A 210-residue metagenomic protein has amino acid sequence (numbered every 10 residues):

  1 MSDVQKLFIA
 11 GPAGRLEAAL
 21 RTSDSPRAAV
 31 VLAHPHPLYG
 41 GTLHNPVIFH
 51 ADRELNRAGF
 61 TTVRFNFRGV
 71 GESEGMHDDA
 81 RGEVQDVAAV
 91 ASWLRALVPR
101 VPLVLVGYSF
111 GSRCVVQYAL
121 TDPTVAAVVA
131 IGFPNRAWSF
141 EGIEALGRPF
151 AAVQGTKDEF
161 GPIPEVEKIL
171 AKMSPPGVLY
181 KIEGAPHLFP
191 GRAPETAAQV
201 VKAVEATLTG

Functional and structural regions predicted by a protein language model:
M1-S25: N-terminal cap/lid segment of alpha/beta-hydrolase-fold proteins
D24-R64: Short, surface-exposed "cap/lid" segments of acyl-processing enzymes
H77-L97: Alpha/beta-hydrolase active-site loop
G107-V115: Gly/Ala-rich beta-loop-alpha elbow adjacent to hydrolase catalytic centers
L146-G147, A152-Q154, D158: Short beta-strand/loop motif that positions the catalytic acidic residue of the alpha/beta-hydrolase fold
T156-G161, H187-L188: Acidic catalytic loop of the alpha/beta-hydrolase fold
K172-L188: Catalytic histidine neighborhood in serine/cysteine hydrolases with alpha/beta-hydrolase-type architecture
A185-A197: Catalytic histidine-centered segment of alpha/beta-hydrolase-like enzymes
